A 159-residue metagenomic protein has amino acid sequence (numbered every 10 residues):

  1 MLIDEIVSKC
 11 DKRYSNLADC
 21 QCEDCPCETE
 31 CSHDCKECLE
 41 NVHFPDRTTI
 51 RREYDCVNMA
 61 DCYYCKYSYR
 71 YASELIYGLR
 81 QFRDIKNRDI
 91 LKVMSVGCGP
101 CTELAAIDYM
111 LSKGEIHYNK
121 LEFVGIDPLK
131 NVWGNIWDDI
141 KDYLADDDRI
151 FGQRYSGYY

Functional and structural regions predicted by a protein language model:
M1-P45: N-terminal auxiliary segments of SAM/dcSAM-dependent transferases
T48-I85: Class I SAM-dependent methyltransferase Rossmann-like catalytic core, especially the SAM/SAH-binding loop
F82-R83, L111-E115, I140, L144: Active-site catalytic pocket residues across diverse enzymes, especially alpha/beta-hydrolases
D89-G99: Conserved class I S-adenosyl-L-methionine
P100-H117: Conserved SAM-binding loop of SAM-dependent methyltransferases across substrates and taxa, primarily the Class I
E122-D127: Conserved SAM-binding motif I beta-strand of class I
W133-Y159: S-adenosyl-L-methionine
